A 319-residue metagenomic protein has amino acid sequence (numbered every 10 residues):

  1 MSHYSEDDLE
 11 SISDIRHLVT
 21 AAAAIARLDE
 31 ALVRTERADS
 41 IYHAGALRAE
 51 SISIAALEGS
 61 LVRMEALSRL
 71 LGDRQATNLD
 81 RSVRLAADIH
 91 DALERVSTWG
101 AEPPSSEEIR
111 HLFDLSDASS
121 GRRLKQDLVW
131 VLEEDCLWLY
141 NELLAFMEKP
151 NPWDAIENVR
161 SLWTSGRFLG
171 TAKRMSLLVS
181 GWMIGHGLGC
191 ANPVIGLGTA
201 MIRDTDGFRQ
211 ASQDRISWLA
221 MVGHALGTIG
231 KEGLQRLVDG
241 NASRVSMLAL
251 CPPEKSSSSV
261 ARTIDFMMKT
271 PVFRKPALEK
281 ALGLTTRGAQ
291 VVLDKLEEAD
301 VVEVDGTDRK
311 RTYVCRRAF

Functional and structural regions predicted by a protein language model:
M1-F319: FIC/Doc superfamily catalytic core
